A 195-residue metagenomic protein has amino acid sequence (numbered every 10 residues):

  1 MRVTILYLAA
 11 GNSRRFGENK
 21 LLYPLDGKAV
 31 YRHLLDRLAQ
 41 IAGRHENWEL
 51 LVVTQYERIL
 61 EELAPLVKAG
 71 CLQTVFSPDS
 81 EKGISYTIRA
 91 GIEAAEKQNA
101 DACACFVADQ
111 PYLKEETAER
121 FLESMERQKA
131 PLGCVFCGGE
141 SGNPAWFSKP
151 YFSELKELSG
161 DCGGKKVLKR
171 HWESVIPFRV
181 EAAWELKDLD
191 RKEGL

Functional and structural regions predicted by a protein language model:
M1-E18, W172: N-terminal nucleotide-binding beta1-loop-alpha1 segment
A9, T54, V107: Short beta-strand/turn micro-motifs composed of small residues that flank or help shape donor/cofactor-binding pockets
L21-D36: Short catalytic helix/loop segments, enriched in acidic residues and glycine and frequently bearing histidine
H33-A100: Conserved N-terminal catalytic core of the sugar/cofactor nucleotidyltransferase
E81-K149, S153: Conserved beta-loop-beta/alpha segment of the NTase-like Rossmann-fold superfamily that binds/positions NTPs
F136-I176: Catalytic-core segments of class I nucleotidyltransferases/pyrophosphorylases that form NMP-activated intermediates
I176-W184: Catalytic beta-strand/loop signature of glycosyltransferases that borders the donor
A183-L195: Glycine-rich phosphate/pyrophosphate-binding loop and the adjoining helix
